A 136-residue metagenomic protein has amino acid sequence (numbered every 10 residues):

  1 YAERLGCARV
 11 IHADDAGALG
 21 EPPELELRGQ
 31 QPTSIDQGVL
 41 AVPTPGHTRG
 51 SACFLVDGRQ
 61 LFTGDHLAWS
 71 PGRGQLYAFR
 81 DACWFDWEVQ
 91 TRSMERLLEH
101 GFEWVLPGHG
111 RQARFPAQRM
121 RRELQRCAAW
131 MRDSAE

Functional and structural regions predicted by a protein language model:
Y1-A13: Glycine-rich, small/polar surface segments that engage phosphate groups of diverse ligands
C7, G17-L19, G38-S134: Metallo-beta-lactamase
I11-A13, A18-Q37, A41: Short, conserved active-site entrance elements at the starts or edges of catalytic domains
